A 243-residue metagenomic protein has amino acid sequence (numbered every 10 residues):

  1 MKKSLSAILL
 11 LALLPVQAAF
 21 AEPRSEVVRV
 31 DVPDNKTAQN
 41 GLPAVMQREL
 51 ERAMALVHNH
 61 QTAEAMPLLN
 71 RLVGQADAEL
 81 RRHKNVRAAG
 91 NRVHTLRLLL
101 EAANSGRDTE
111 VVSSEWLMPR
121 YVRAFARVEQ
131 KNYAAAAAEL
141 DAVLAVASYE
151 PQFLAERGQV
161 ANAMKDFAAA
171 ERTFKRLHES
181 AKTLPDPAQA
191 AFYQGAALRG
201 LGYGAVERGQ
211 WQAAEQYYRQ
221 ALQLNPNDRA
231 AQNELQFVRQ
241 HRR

Functional and structural regions predicted by a protein language model:
T37-Q39, A76-S114, E179-A191: Flexible helix-coil transition and linker loops at the boundaries of alpha-helical arrays
V45, W116, Y149-E150, L184 (+2 more regions): Residue-level recognition of tetratricopeptide repeat
T62-A63, Y133, F167, W211: TPR-repeat structural position
